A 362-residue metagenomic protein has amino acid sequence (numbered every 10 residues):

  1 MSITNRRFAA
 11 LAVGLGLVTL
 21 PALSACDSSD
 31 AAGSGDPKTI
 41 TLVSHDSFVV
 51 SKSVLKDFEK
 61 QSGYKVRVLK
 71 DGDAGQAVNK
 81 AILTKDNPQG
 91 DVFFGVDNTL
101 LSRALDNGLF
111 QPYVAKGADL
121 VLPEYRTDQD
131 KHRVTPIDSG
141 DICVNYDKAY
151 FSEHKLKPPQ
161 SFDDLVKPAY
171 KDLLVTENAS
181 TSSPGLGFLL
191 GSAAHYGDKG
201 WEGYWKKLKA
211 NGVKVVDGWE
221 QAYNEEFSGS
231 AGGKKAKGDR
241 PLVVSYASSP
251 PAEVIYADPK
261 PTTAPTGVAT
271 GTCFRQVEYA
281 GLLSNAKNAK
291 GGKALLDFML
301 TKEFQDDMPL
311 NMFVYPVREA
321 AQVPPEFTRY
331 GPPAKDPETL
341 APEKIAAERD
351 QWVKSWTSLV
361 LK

Functional and structural regions predicted by a protein language model:
P21-A25: C-terminal motif of bacterial Sec signal peptides marking the signal peptidase cleavage site
D27-R103, E225, K362: Early extracytoplasmic/lumenal segment of secretory-pathway proteins
P88-F93, Q111-Y146, D163, L173-A179: A structural signal for short loop-to-beta-strand junctions that line the ligand-binding cleft of periplasmic/secreted
N98-L109, T127-K157, G185-H195, R275-G281: Periplasmic solute-binding protein
Q111-D119, R133-T135, D163, P241 (+3 more regions): Short beta-strand->loop
P184, G191-G271: Ligand-binding pocket segment of bilobal, Venus flytrap-like solute-binding proteins
A280-T339: Mature extracytoplasmic/periplasmic domains
P325-K362: Extracellular/periplasmic bilobal clamshell ligand-binding domains
